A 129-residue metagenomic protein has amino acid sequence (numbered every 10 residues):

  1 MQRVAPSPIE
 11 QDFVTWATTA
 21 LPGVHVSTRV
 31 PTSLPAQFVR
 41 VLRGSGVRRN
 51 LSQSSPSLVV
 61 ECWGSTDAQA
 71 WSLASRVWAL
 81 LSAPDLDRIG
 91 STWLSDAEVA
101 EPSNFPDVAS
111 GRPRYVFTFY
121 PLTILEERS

Functional and structural regions predicted by a protein language model:
M1-V24, R43-S129: Charged, amphipathic alpha-helical segments and their flanking helix caps
V26-S33: Short acidic low-complexity segments
L34-R43: A short, hydrophobic beta-strand-centered structural micro-motif
